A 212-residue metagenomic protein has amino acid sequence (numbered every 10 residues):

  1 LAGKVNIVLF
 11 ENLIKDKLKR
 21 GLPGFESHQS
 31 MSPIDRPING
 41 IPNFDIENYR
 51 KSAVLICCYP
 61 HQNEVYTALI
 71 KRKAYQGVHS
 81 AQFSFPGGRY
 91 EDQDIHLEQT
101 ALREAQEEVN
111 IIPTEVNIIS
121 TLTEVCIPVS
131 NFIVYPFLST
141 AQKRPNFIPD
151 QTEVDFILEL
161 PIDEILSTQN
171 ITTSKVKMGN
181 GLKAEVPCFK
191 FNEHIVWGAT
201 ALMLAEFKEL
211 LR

Functional and structural regions predicted by a protein language model:
L1-S84, R89-E107, I111-I119, V125-R144 (+2 more regions): N-terminal leader/linker segments that precede catalytic domains of diphosphate-processing enzymes
P149-N192: NUDIX/MutT-family hydrolases
